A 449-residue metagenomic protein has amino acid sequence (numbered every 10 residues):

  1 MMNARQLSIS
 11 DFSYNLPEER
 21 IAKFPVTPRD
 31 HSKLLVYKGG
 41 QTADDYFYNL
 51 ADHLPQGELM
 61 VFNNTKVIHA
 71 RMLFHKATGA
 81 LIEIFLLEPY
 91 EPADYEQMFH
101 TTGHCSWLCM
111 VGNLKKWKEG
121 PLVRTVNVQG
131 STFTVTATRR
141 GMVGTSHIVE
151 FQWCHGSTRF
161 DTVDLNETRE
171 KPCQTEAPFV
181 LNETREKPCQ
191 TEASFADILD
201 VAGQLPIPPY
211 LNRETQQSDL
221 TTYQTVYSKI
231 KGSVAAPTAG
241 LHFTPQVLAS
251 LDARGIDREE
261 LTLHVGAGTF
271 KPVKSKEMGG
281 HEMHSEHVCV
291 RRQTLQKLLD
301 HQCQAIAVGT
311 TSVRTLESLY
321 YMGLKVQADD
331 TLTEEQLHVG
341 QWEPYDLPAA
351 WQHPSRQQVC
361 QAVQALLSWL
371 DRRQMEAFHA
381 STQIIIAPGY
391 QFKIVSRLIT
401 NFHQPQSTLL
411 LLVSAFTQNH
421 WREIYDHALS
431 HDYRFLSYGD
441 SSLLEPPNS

Functional and structural regions predicted by a protein language model:
M2-T168, F179-S449: Surface-exposed, charge/polar-rich loops and edge strands
P172: Short, charged interaction patches at domain edges and termini
